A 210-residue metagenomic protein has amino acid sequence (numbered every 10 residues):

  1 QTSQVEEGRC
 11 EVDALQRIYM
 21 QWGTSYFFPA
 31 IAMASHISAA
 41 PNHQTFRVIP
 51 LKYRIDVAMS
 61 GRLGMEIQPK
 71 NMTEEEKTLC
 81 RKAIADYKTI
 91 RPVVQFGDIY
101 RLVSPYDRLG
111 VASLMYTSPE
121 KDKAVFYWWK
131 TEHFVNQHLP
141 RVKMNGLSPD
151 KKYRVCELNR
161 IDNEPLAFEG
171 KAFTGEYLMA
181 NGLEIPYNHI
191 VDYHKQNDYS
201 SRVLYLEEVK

Functional and structural regions predicted by a protein language model:
Q1-N71: Glycan-recognition surfaces
P41-T45, E66-Q68, E74-E76, H133-N136 (+1 more regions): Flexible loop/turn segments at secondary-structure boundaries
I55-V103: Catalytic cores of secreted or luminal carbohydrate-active enzymes
D56, D122-A124, S200-R202: A generic secondary-structure signal marking the coil-to-beta-strand transition
A58, F126, V155: Conserved, mostly hydrophobic/aromatic
P105-P149: Carbohydrate-binding surface patches
E132-K210: C-terminal beta-sandwich/jelly-roll accessory domains of carbohydrate-active enzymes
